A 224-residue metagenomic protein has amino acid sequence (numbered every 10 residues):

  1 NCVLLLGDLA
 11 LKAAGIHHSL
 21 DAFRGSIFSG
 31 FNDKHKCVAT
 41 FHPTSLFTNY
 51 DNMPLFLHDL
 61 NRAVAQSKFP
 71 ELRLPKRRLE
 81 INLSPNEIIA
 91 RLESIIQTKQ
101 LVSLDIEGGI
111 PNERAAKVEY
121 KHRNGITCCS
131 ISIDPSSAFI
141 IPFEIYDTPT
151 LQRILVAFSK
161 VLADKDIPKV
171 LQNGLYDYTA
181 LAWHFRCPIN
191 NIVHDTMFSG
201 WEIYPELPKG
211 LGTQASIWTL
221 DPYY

Functional and structural regions predicted by a protein language model:
N1-R77: Glycine/proline-rich loop-helix segments at beta-alpha junctions forming the active-site rim of enzyme cores
L11, L60, V64-S67, L162 (+3 more regions): Hydrophobic residues within well-ordered, non-membrane alpha-helices that form the packing/core of soluble catalytic
R73-I217: Conserved RNase H-like, two-metal-ion catalytic cores of nucleic-acid enzymes
L220-Y224: C-terminal or mid-to-C-terminal helical accessory/interaction module adjacent to the motor/catalytic core
